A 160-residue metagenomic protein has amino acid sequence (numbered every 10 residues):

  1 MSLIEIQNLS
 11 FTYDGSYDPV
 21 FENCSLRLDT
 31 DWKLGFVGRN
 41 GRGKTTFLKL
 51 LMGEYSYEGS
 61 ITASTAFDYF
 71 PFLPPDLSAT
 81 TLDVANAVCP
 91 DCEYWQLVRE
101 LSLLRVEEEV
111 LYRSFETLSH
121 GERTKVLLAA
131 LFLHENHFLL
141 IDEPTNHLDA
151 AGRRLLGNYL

Functional and structural regions predicted by a protein language model:
M1-L160: ABC ATP-binding cassette signature C-motif
